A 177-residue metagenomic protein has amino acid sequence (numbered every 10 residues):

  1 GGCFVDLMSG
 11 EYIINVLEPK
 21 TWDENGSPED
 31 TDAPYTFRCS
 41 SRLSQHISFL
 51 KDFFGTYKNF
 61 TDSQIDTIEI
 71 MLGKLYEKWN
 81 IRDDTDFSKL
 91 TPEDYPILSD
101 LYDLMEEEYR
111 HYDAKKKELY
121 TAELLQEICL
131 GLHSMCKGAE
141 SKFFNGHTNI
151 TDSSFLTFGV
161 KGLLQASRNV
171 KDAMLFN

Functional and structural regions predicted by a protein language model:
G1, V5-L7, I14-N177: P-loop NTPase motor domains
